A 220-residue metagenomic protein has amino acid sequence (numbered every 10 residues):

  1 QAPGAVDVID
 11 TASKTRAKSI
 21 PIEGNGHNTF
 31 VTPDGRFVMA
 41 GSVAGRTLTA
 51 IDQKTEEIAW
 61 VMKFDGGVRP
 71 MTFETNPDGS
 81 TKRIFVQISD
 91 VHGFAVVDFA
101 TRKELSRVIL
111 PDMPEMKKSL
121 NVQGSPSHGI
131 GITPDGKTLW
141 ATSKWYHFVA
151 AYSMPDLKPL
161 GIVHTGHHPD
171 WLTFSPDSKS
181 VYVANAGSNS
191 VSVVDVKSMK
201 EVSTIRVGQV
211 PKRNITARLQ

Functional and structural regions predicted by a protein language model:
Q1-Q220: Predominantly soluble domains enriched in secretory-pathway, periplasmic, or organellar proteins
